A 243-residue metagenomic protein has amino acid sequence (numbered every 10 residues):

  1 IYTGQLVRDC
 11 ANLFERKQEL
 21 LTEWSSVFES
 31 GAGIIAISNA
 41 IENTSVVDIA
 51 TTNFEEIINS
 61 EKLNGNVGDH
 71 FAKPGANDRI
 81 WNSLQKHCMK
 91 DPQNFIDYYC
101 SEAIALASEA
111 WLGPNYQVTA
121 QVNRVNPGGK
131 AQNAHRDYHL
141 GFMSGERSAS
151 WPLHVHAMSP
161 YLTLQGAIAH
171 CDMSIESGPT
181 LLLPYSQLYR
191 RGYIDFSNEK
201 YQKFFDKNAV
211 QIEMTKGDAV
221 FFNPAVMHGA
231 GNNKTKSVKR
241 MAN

Functional and structural regions predicted by a protein language model:
I1-E146: Non-heme Fe(II)-dependent double-stranded beta-helix
E23-S25, L153-H156: Catalytic micro-motifs at enzyme active sites that drive phosphoryl/nucleotidyl and oxygen chemistry
A32-I35, N115-Y116, P179-T180, D218-V220 (+1 more regions): Beta-sheet entry/capping signal
A120-V122, G166-I168, A242: A structural signal for short, well-ordered beta-strand segments
A131-N133, Y161-T163, S237: Short, solvent-exposed loop/turn segments at the edges of secondary structure
R147-W151, A157-G229: Double-stranded beta-helix
P184, K236-N243: A short hydrophobic beta-strand segment most commonly corresponding to one strand of the jelly-roll/cupin
N232-N233: Asparagine-centered strand-capping/turn motif at beta-strand->loop junctions
